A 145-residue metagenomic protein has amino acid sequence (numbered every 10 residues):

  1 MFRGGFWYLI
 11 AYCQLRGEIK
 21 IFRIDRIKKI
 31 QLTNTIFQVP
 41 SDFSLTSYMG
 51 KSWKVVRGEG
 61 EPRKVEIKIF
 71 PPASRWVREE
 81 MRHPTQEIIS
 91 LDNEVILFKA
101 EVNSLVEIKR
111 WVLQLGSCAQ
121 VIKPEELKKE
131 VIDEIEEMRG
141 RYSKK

Functional and structural regions predicted by a protein language model:
M1-V56, P62-E66: Core beta-strand-centered patch of the WYL/Sm-like small regulatory domain
G50-K145: Polybasic (Lys/Arg-rich)
